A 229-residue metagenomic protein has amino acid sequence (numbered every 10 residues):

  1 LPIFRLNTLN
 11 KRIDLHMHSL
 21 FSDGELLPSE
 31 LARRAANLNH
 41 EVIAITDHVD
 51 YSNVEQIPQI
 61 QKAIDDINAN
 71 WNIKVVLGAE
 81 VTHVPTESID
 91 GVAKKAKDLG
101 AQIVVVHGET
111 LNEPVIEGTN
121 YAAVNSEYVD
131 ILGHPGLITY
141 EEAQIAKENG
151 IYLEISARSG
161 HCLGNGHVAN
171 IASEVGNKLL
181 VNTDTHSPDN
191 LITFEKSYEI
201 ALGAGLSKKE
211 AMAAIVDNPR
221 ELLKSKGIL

Functional and structural regions predicted by a protein language model:
L1-R12, F21-N39, V54-Q56, K62 (+3 more regions): Metal-centered catalytic cores of metalloenzymes
P2-R5, N53-I155, L163, L223-L229: Extended substrate/RNA-proximal surfaces in nucleic-acid metabolism proteins
R12-S22, I45-V49, P135: Histidine-centered catalytic micro-motifs
H16, A35, D47, H134 (+2 more regions): Conserved, mostly hydrophobic/aromatic
H18, V49-D50, T82, E109 (+2 more regions): Catalytic metal-binding/acid-base residues of hydrolase active sites
D23-L26, V54-I57, V115-N120, E142-N149 (+2 more regions): Histidine/acidic-residue-rich catalytic or RNA/ligand-binding cores of hydrolases and nuclease-related proteins
H48, N177-L191: Short acidic/histidine-rich active-site segments
E199-L229: Mid-to-C-terminal alpha-helical segments outside catalytic/metal-binding sites
